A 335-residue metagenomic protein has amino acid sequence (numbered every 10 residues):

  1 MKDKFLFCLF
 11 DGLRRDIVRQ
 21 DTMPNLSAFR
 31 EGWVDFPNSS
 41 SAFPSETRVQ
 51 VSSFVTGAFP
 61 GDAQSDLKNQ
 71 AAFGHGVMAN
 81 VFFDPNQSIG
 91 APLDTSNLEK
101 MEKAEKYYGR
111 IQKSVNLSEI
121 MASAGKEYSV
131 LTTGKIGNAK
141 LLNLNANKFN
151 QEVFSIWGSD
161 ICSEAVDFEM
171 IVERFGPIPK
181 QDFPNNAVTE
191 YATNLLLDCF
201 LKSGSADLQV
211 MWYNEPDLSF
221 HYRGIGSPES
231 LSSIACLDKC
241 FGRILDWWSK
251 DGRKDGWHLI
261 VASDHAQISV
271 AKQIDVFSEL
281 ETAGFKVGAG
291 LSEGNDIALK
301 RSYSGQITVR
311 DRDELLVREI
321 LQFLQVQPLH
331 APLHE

Functional and structural regions predicted by a protein language model:
K2-D16, A28-F29, F54, M121 (+5 more regions): Beta-strand elements within well-structured catalytic alpha/beta cores of enzymes that handle phosphate/sulfate esters
D3-K4, P24, V49, Q112-E119 (+4 more regions): A structural signal for well-ordered alpha-helical segments within the folded catalytic domains of diverse enzymes
R15-I17, D62-S65, I136-N143, D217-H221 (+4 more regions): Short catalytic/ligand-binding loop motif for oxyanion handling, primarily in non-cytosolic enzymes, centered on
V18-H75, E127-V130: Short, structured active-site-proximal loop/turn typified by the sulfatase FGly-forming signature C/S-X-P-X-R
T22-N25, N145-K148, G224-S230, I274-L280: Short secondary-structure boundary/capping segments
P37, P44-E46, H75-Y108, E119-A124 (+2 more regions): Secreted, luminal/periplasmic, and some membrane-associated catalytic domains that remodel anionic oxygen-ester
S40-A42, V130-G137, G256-L259: Acidic carboxylate-rich catalytic motifs and surrounding loops in phosphoryl-/glycosyl-chemistry enzymes
A58-G224, Y303, Q325-P332: His/Asp/Glu-rich, glycine-adjacent segments that coordinate divalent cations and/or stabilize oxyanion chemistry on
